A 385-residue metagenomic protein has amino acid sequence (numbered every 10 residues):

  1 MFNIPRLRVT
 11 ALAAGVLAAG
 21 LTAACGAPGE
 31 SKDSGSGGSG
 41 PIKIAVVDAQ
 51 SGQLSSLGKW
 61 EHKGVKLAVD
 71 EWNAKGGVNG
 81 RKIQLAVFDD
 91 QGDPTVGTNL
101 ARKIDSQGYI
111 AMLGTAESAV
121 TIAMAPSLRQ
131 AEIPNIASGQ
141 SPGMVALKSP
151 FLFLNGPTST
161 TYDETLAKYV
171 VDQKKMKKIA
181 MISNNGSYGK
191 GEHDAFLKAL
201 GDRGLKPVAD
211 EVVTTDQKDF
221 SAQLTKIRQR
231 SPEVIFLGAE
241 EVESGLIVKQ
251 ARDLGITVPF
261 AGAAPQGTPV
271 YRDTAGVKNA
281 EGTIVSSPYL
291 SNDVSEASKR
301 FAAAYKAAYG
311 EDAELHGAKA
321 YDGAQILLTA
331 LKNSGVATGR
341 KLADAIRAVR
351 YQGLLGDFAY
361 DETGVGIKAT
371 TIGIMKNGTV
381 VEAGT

Functional and structural regions predicted by a protein language model:
G20-A24: C-terminal motif of bacterial Sec signal peptides marking the signal peptidase cleavage site
G26-G29: Bacterial signal peptide processing site
S31-K32, K59-E61, G76-A146, T214 (+1 more regions): Beta-alpha junction/loop-to-helix N-cap segments that form part of ligand/metal-binding clefts
D33-K66, F88-T95, A116-A119, I182-K190 (+5 more regions): Extracytoplasmic "Venus flytrap"
Q50, L152-T215, V234, L327: An alpha-beta-alpha
Q130-A131, A195-S286: Extracellular/periplasmic bilobed ligand-binding domains
V248-Y321, I374, T379-E382: Extracellular/periplasmic periplasmic-binding protein-like sensory domains
E311-G317, T329-V380: Segments of small-molecule ligand-sensing domains
